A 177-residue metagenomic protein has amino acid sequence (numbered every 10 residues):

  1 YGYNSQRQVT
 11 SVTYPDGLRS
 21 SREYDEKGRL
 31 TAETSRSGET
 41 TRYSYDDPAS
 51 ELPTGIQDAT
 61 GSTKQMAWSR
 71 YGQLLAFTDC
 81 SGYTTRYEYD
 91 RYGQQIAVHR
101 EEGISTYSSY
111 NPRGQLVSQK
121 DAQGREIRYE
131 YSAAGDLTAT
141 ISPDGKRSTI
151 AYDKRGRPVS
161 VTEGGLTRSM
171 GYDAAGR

Functional and structural regions predicted by a protein language model:
Y1-Y14, L18-S35, E39-D58, S62-D79 (+4 more regions): Beta-strand elements of repeat-based all-beta scaffolds
